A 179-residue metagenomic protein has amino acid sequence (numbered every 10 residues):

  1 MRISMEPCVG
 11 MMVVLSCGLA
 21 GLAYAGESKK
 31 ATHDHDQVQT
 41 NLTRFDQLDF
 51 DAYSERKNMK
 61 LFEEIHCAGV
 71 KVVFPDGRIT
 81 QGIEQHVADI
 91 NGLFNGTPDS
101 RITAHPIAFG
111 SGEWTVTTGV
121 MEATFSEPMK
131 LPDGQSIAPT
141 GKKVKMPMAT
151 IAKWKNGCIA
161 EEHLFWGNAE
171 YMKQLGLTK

Functional and structural regions predicted by a protein language model:
M1-M11: Bacterial N-terminal signal peptides that target proteins for export
G10-A20: Bacterial N-terminal signal peptides
L22-A68, T178: Short, low-complexity N-terminal intrinsically disordered segments enriched in polar/charged residues
K29-A31, M146, C158-K179: Low-complexity, intrinsically disordered terminal/linker segments enriched in charged and Gly/Pro repeats
Q39-T40, M59-E127: A solvent-exposed, acidic/Ser-Thr-rich amphipathic alpha-helical stretch
V120-K155: Exposed beta-sheet edge and beta->alpha loop/turn motif
